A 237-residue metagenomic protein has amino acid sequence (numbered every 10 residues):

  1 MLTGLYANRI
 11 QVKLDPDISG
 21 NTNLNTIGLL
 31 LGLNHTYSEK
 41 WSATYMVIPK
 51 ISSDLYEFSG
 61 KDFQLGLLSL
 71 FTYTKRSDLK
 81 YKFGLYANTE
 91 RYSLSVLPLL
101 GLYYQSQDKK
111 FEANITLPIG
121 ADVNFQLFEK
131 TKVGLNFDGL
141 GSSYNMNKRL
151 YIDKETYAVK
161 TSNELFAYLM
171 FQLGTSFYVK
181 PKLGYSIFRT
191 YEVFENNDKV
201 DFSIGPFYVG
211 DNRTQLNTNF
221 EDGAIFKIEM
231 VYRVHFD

Functional and structural regions predicted by a protein language model:
M1, K40-A43, S77-K82, K109-E112 (+4 more regions): Repeated loop/turn-to-beta-strand initiation elements of outer-membrane beta-barrel proteins
L5-Q11, P49-L55, A87-R91, S106-D108 (+4 more regions): Transmembrane beta-strands of outer-membrane beta-barrel pores
Q11-G20, L55-D62, S93-L100, M146-I152 (+1 more regions): Outer-membrane beta-barrel translocator domains and adjoining extracellular loop/strand segments of Gram-negative
L14-S19, S52-E57, Y86-N88, Q107-D108 (+2 more regions): Extracellular loop and loop/strand-boundary signature of outer-membrane beta-barrel proteins
G20-N21, K148, I152-S162, F166 (+2 more regions): Extracellular/periplasm-exposed beta-strand and loop segments of Gram-negative cell-envelope proteins, dominated by
N21-I27, S59-L65, L94-P98, I115-I119 (+2 more regions): Residues that define the transmembrane beta-barrel architecture of outer-membrane proteins
L33-H35, Y73, Y104-S106, I115-L117 (+4 more regions): Residue-level signature of outer-membrane beta-barrel architecture
L99-Y103, L169, N219-D237: Outer-membrane beta-barrel "beta-signal"
